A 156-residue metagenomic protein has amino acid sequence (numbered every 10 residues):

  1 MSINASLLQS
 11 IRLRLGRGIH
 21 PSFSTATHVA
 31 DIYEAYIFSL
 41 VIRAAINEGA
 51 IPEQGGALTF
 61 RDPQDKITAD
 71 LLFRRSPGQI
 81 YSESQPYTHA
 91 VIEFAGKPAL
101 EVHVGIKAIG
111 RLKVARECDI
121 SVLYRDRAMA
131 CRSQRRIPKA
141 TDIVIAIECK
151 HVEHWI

Functional and structural regions predicted by a protein language model:
M1-L15: N-terminal hydrophobic or amphipathic helices/low-complexity stretches enriched in small/hydrophobic/Pro/Gly
R14-A26: A short, surface-exposed helix-loop junction/capping segment
A26-Y87: Nuclease catalytic cores
Y33-I37, L112-I120, W155-I156: Phosphate/oxyanion-binding active-site loops and adjacent basic polyanion-contact surfaces
A69-L112: Low-complexity, serine/threonine/proline-enriched polar segments
G105-G110, A130-R136: Short secondary-structure capping micro-motifs at structural edges
K113, K139-A140: Generic structural signal for beta-strand residues in well-ordered domains
C118-Q134, A140-I156: Conserved catalytic cores of phosphodiester-cleaving nucleases, focusing on short active-site segments
